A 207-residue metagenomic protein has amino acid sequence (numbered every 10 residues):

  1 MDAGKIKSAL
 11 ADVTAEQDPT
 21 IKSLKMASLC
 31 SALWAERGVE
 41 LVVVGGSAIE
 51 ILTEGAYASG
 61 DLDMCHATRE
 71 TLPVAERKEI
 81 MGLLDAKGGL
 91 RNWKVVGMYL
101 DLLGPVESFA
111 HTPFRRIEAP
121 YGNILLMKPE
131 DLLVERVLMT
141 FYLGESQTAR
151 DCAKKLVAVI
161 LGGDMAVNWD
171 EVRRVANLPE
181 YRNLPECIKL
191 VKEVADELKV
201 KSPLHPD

Functional and structural regions predicted by a protein language model:
M1-D207: Compositionally biased terminal segments of proteins
